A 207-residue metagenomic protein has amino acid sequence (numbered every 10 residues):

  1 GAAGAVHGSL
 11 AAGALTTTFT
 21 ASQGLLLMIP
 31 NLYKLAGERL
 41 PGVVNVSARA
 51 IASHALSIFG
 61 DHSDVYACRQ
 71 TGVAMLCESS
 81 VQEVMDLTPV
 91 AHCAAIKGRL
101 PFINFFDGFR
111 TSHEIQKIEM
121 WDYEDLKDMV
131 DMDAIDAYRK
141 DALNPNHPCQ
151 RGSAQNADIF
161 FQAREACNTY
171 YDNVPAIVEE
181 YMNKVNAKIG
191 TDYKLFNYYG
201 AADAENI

Functional and structural regions predicted by a protein language model:
G1-A67, V73-I96, I207: Thiamine diphosphate
F102-Y198: Conformationally flexible catalytic loops at phosphate/diphosphate-handling active centers
A201-N206: A short, charged/proline- and glycine-enriched loop that marks the coil->beta-strand transition at the N-terminal
